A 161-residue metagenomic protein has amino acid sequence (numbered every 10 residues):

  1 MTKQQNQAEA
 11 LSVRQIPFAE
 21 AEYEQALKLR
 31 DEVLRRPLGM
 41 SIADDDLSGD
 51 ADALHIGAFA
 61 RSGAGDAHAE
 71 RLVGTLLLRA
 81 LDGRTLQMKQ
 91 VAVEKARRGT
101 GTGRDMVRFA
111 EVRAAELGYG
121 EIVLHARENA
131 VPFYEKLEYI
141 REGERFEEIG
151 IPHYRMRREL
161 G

Functional and structural regions predicted by a protein language model:
A10-A26: A short beta-loop-alpha structural element at the N-terminal edge of CoA-dependent acyl/N-acetyltransferase catalytic
K28-A67: Active-site rim helix/loop that mediates acceptor-substrate recognition in acyltransferases
G57, D66-A80, Q87-A92: Conserved beta-strand in the GNAT
A80-K89, R98, E148-G150: A conserved beta-turn-beta hairpin within the catalytic core of GNAT-like acetyltransferases that forms part
V93, G99-V112: Conserved acetyl-CoA-binding loop-helix of GNAT-fold acetyltransferases
V107, A114-R127: Conserved GNAT acetyl-CoA-binding A-motif
V123-H125, E135, I140-R157: Conserved catalytic-core motifs of GNAT/GCN5-like acyltransferases
